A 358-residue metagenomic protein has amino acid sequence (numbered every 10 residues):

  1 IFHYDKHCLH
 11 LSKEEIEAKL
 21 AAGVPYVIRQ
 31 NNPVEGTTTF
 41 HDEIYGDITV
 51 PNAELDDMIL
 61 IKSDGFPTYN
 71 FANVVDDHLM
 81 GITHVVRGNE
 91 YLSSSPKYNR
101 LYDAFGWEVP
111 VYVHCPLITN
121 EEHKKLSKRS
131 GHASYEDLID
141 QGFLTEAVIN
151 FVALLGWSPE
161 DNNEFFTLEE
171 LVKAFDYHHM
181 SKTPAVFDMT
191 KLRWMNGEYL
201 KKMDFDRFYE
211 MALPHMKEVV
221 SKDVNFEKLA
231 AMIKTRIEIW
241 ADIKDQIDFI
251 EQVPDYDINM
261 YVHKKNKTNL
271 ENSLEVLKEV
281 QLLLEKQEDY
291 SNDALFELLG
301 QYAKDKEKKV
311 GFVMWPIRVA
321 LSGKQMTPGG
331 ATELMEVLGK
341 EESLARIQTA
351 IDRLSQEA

Functional and structural regions predicted by a protein language model:
I1-F2, W107, F143, W157 (+3 more regions): Helix N-cap/coil-helix junction residues
I1-H114, T119-L126, P159: Active-site cores that bind ATP or allylic diphosphates and position pyrophosphate for catalysis
I61-S63, M80-L92, T119-F151, L155-E164 (+3 more regions): Conserved phosphate-binding loops in nucleotide/dinucleotide-binding enzymes
N99, Y135-E136, R193-N196, L213 (+5 more regions): Amphipathic alpha-helical segments within well-ordered protein domains
L101-A104, Q141, F151-L155, A174 (+7 more regions): Generic, well-ordered alpha-helical scaffold segments in large soluble proteins
L138-E146, K182-D188, V220-L229, K304-F312: Structural motif
F205-K306: Small-residue-rich helix-loop
N292-L354: Charged substrate- and nucleic-acid-binding regions of tRNA-handling and nucleotidyl-transfer enzymes, centered on
